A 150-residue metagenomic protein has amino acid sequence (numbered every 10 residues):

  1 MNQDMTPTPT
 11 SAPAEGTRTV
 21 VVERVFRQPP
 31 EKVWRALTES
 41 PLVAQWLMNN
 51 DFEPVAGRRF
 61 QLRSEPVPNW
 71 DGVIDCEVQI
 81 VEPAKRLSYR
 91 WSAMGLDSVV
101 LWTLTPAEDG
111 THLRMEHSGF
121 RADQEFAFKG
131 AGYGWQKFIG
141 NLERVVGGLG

Functional and structural regions predicted by a protein language model:
M1-D51: Hydrophobic ligand-binding cavity/cleft-lining segments
M1-P7, G119-G150: A conserved amphipathic terminal alpha-helix motif
T19, R90-K137: Beta-strand/loop substructures that line and gate deep hydrophobic ligand-binding cavities in soluble
V21-V22, T38-V73, A84-R86: Short beta-edge strand/loop motif at the mouth of beta-sheet-based domains
E23, D51, E77, V99-T103: Short, surface-exposed charged micro-motifs
P30, Q79-K85, T103-H112: A short, structured loop/turn motif at beta-sheet edges
V33, V43, F60-L62, V78 (+4 more regions): Hydrophobic pocket/interface hotspot
